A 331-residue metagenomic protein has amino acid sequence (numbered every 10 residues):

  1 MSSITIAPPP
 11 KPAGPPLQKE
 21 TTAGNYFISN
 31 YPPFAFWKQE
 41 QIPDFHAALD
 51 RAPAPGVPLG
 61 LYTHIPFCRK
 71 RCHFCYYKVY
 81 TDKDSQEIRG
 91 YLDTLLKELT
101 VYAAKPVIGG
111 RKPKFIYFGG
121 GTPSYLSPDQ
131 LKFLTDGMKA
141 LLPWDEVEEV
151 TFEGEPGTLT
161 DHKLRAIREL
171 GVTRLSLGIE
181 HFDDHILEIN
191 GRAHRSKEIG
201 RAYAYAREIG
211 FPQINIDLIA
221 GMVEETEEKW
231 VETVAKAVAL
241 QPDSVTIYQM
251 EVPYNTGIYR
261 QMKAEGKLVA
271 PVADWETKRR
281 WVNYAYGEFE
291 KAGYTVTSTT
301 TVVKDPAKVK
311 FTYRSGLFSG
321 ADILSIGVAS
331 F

Functional and structural regions predicted by a protein language model:
M1-G60, R69, G109: Flexible, acidic/Gly-rich N-terminal and inter-domain linker regions that tether and position cofactor-handling modules
G60, H73, V150: Divalent metal-dependent hydrolysis catalytic cores, especially in the metallo-beta-lactamase
L61-T63, L177: Short beta-strand motif preference
T63, I216, I247, T299 (+1 more regions): Short glycine/serine/threonine-enriched helix-capping/active-site loop that flanks the nucleotide-sugar donor pocket
T63-V79: Local cysteine-cluster metal-coordination motifs and their immediate loop/turn environment, predominantly Fe-S cluster
R69, V252, S330-F331: Short, solvent-exposed loop/turn segments at secondary-structure junctions
V79-G287: Conserved non-cysteine loop/helix-boundary elements of the Radical SAM core domain that shape
Y259-F331: A C-terminal junction/extension of Radical SAM enzymes
